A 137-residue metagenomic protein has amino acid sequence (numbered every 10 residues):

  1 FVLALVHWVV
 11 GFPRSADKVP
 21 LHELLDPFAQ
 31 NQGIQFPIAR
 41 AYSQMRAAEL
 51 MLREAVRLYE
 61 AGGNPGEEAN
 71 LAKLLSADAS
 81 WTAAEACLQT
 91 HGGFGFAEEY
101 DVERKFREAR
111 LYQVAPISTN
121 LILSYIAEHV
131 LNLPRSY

Functional and structural regions predicted by a protein language model:
F1-Y137: Alpha-helical interface subdomain recognition
